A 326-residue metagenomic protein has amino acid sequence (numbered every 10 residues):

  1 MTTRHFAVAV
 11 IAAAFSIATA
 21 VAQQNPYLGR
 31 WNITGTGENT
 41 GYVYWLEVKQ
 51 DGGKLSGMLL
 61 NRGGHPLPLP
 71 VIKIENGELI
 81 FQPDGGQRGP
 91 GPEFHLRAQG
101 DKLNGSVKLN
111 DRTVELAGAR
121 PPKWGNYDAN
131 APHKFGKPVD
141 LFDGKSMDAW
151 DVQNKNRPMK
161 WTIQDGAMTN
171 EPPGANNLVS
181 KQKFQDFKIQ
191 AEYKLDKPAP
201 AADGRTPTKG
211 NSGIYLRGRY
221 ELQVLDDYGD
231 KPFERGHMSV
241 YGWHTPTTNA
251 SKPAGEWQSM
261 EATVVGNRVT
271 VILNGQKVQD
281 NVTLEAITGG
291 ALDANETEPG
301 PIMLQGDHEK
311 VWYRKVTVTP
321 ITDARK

Functional and structural regions predicted by a protein language model:
M1-H5: Positively charged n-region of N-terminal signal peptides that target proteins for export
V8-A18: Bacterial N-terminal signal peptides
A20-Q23: Boundary at the C-terminal end of the N-terminal hydrophobic targeting segment
N25-K326: Carbohydrate-interacting regions of secretory-pathway proteins
